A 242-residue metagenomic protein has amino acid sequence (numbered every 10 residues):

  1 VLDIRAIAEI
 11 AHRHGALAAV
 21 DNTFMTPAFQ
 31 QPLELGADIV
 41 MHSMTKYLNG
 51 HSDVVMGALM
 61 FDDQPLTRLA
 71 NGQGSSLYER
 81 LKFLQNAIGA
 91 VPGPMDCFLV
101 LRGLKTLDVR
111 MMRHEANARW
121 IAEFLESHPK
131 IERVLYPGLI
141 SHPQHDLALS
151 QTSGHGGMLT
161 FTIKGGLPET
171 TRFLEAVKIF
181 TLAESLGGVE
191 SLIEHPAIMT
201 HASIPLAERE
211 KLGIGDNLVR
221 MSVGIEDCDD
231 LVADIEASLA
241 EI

Functional and structural regions predicted by a protein language model:
V1-K130, L135: Conserved PLP-enzyme active-site core in the AAT-like
I4, R110, E175, S191-I242: PLP-dependent enzyme catalytic core of the Aspartate aminotransferase-like
G15-A18, D38-I39, A58, F98 (+4 more regions): Structural motif
T23-M25, L139, K164, G224-E226: Active-site beta-loop-alpha junctions enriched in small/polar residues
L66-T67, L107, G166-E169, T200 (+1 more regions): Short, acidic Gly/Pro/Ser/Thr-rich loop/turn segments
P92-D96, Q151-G154, K211-D216: Short, flexible turn/loop "capping" segments at secondary-structure junctions
L99-V109, G156-K164, R220-G224: Short, well-ordered beta-strand elements within core beta-sheets of diverse protein domains
R119-G187, I204-E210: Conserved small-domain helix->loop->beta segment predominantly found in fold-type I
